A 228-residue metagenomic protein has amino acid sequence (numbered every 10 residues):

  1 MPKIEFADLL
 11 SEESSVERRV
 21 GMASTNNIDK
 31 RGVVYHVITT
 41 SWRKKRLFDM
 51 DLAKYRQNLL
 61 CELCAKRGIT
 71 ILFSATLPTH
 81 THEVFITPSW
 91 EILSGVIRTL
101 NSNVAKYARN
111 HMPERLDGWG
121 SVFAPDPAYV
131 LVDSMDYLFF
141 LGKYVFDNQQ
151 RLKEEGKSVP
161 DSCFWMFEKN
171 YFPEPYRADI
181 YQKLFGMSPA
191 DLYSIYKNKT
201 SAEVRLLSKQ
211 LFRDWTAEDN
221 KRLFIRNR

Functional and structural regions predicted by a protein language model:
M1-T79, I86-R228: Short Pro-Cys-Gly-centered "Cys-loop" motif that presents a nucleophilic cysteine in a tight turn
